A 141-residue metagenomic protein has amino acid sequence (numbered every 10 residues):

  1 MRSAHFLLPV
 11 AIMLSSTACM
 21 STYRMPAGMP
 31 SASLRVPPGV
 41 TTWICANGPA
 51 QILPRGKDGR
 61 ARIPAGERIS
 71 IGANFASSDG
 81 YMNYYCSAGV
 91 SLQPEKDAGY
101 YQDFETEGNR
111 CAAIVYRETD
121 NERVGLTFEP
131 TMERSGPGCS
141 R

Functional and structural regions predicted by a protein language model:
M1-S21: Sec-dependent bacterial lipoprotein signal peptides
C19-R141: Short loop/turn and low-complexity linker motifs enriched in small/turn-promoting residues
